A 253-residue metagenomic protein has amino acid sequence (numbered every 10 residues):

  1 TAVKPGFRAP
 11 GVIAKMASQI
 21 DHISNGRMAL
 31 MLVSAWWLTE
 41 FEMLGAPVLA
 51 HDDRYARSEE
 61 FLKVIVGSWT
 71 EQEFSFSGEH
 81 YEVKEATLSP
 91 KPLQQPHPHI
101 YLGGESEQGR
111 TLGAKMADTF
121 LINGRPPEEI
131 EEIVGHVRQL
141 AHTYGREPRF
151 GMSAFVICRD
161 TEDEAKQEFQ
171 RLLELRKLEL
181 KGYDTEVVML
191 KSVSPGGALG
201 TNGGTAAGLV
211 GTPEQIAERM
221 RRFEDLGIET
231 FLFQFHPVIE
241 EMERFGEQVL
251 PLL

Functional and structural regions predicted by a protein language model:
T1-V3, M28-L32, I100-G103, D118-I122 (+2 more regions): Hydrophobic faces of well-ordered beta-strands that scaffold small-molecule active sites in alpha/beta enzyme cores
V3-P5, S34-L38, H80, S106 (+3 more regions): Active-site-proximal loop/turn and secondary-structure-junction residues that shape catalytic pockets, frequently
P5-H22: Glycine-rich anion/phosphate-binding loops
I13-M16, L102-L112, L209-F223: Short, acidic/polar
I20, L30, I65, I100 (+6 more regions): Conserved, mostly hydrophobic/aromatic
I23, K115-M116, L226: Structural motif
L44, A50-P96, R125-I228, E240 (+1 more regions): An alpha-helical appendage that flanks or caps ligand/catalytic pockets
S106, L112-F120, R125-E128: Long hydrophobic segments that form regular secondary structure
